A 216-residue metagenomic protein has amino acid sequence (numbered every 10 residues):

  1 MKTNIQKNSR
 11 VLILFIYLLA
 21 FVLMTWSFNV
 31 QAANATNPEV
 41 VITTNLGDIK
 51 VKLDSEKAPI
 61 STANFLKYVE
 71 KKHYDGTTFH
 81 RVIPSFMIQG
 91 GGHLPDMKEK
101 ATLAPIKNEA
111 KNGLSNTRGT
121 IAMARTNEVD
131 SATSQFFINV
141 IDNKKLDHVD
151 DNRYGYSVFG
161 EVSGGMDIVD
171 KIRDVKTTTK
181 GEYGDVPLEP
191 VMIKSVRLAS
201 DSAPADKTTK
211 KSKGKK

Functional and structural regions predicted by a protein language model:
K2-Y17, V22-K216: Cyclophilin-like peptidyl-prolyl cis-trans isomerases
